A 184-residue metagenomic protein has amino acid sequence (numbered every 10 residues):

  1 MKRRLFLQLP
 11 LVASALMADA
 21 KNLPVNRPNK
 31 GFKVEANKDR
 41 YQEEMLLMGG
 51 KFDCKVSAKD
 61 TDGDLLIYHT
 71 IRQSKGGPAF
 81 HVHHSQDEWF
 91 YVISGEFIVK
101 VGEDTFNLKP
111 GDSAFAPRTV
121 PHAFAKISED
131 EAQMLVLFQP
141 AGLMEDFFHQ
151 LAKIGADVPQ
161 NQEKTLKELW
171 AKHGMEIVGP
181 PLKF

Functional and structural regions predicted by a protein language model:
K2-L23: N-terminal export signals
A18-G49, K153: C-terminal segment of N-terminal export signals and the immediately downstream linker at the start of the mature
E44-F80, Q86: A short glycine-rich, His/Asp/Glu-containing loop-to-beta-strand
I71, H84-V99: Short, conserved beta-strand element in jelly-roll/cupin
D104-R118: Short acidic-glycine-tyrosine-enriched beta hairpin
R118-E145: Ligand-binding loop in jelly-roll beta-barrel domains
Q133, E145-A156: A hydrophobic, small-residue-rich beta->alpha segment in the mid-to-C-terminal subdomain of diverse proteins
I154-F184: Acidic/histidine-enriched, glycine/proline-rich intrinsically disordered or flexible terminal extensions
